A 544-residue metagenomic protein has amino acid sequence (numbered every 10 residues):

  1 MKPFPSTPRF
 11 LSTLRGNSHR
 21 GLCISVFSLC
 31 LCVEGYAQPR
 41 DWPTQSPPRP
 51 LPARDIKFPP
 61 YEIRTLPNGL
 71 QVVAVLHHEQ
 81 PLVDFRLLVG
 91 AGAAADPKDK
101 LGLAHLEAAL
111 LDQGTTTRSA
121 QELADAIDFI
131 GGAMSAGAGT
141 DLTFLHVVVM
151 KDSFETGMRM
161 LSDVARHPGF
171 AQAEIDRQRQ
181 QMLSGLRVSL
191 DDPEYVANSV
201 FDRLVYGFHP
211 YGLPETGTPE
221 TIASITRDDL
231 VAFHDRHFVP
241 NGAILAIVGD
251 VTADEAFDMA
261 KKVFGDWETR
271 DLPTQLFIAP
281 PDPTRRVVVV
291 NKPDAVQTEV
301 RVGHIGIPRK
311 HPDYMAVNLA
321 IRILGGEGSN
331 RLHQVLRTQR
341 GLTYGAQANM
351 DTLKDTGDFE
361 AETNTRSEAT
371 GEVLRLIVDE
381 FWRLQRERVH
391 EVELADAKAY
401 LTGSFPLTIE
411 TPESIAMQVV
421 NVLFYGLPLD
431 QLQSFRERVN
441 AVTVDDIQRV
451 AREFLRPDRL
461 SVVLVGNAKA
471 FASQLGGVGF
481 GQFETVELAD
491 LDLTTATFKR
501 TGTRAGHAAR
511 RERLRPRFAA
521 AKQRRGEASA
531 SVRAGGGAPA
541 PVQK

Functional and structural regions predicted by a protein language model:
M1-N17: N-terminal secretory signal peptides that target proteins for export/translocation
G21-E34: Bacterial N-terminal signal peptides
A37-D55, V287-V289, T485-K544: Compositionally biased, proline/threonine/alanine/serine-rich low-complexity intrinsically disordered stretches
P39-R49, G207, E215, I244-P308 (+1 more regions): An aromatic/glycine/proline-enriched structural segment found at the starts of mature extracellular/organellar domains
R49-R86: Mature N-terminal segment immediately following signal peptide/propeptide cleavage in secreted/periplasmic
V73-V75, E79-D112, R118-R166, R179 (+12 more regions): M16 family metallopeptidases and their MPP-like homologs
